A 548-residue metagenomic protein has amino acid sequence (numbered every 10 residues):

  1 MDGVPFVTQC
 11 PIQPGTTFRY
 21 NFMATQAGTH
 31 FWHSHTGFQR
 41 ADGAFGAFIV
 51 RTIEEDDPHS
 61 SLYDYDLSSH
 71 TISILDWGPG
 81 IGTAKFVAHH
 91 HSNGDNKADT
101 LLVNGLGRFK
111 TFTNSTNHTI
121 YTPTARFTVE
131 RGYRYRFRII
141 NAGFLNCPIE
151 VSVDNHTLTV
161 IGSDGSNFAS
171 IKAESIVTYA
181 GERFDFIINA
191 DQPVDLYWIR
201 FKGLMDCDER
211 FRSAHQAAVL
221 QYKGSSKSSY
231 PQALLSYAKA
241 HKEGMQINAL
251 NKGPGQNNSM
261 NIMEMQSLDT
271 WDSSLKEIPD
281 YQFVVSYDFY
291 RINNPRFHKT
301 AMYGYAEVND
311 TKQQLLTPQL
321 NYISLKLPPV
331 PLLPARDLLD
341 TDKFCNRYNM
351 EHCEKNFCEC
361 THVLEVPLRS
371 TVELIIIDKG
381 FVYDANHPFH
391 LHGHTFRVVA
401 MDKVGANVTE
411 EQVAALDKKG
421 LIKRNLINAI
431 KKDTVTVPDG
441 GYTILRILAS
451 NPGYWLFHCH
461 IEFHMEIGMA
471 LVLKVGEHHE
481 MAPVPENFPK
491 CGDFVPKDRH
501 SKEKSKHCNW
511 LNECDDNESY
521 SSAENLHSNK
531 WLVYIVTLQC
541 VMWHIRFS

Functional and structural regions predicted by a protein language model:
M1-L62, N146-I176, L196-R212, N294-D439 (+3 more regions): Histidine- and aromatic-enriched segments that form or immediately flank copper-ligand environments
I53-H70, G224-K242, H479-P489: Low-complexity, Pro/Ser/Thr- and charge-rich linker/hinge segments at domain boundaries
Y65-L145, Q246-L250, Y281, D288-Y290 (+1 more regions): Acidic-aromatic/histidine active-site loop/patch
I140, D185-Y197: A conserved active-site cap/scaffold subdomain adjacent to cofactor or substrate pockets
G181: Ligand-binding face of N-terminal immunoglobulin V-set domains in extracellular IgSF glycoproteins
K504-V533: C-terminal GPI-anchoring signal of eukaryotic secretory precursors
E524-S548: Cleavable C-terminal sorting propeptides in eukaryotic secreted/cell-surface proteins
